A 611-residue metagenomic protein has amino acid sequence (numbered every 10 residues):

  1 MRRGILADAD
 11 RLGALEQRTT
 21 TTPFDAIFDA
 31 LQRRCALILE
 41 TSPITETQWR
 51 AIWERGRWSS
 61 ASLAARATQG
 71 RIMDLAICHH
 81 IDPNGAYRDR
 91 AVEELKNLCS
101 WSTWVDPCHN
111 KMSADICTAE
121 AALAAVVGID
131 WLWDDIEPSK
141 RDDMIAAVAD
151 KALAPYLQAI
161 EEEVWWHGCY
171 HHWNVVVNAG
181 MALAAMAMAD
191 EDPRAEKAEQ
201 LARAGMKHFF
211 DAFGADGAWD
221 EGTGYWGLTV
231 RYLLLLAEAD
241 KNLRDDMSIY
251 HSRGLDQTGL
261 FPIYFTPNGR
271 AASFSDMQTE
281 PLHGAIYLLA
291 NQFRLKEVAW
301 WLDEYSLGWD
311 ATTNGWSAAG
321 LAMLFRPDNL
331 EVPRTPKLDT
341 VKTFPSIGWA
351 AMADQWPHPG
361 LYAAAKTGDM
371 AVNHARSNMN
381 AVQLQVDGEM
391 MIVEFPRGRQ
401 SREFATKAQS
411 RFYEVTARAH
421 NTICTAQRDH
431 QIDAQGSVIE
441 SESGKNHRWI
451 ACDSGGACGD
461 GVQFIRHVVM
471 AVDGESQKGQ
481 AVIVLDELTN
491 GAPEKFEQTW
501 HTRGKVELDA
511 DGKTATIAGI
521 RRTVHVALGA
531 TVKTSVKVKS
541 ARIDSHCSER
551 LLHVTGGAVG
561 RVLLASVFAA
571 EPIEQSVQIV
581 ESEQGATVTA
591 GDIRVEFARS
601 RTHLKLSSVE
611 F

Functional and structural regions predicted by a protein language model:
M1-G56: Low-complexity, Ser/Thr/Pro/Gly-enriched N-terminal "stalk/linker" regions
G4, T20, F24-F28, S59-N268: Aromatic-lined, polymer-binding surfaces characteristic of secreted/periplasmic polysaccharide-degrading enzymes
W165, M188, Y225-M391, S443-G444 (+2 more regions): Carbohydrate-active enzyme catalytic cores, enriched for enzymes that act on polyanionic acidic polysaccharides
L183, D354-W356, D369, I423 (+1 more regions): Short, flexible loop/turn elements at secondary-structure junctions
S273-Q278, M391-T416: Aromatic/acidic polysaccharide-binding cleft in carbohydrate-active enzymes
Y305-A311, R402-F611: CBM-like, beta-strand-rich accessory domains located in the C-terminal region of large, secreted polysaccharide-active
G360-A363, N373-A375, I392-E394, S401-E403 (+2 more regions): Short helix/loop capping segments that flank catalytic or ligand/cofactor-binding pockets
V386-E389, F395-P396, A492: Conserved SET/PR-domain catalytic core that frames the SAM/AdoMet-binding pocket
